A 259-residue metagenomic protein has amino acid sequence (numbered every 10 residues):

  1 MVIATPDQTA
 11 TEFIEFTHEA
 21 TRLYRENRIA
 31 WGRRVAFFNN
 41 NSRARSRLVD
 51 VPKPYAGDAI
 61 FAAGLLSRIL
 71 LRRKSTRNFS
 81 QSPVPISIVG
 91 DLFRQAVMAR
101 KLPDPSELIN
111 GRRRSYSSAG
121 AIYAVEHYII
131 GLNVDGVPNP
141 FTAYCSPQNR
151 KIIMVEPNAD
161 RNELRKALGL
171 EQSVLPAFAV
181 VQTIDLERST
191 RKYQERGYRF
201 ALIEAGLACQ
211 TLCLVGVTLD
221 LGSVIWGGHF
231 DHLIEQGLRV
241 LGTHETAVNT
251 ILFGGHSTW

Functional and structural regions predicted by a protein language model:
M1-E187, A205, L219, G228-W259: N-terminal accessory segments that position/regulate proteins before the catalytic core
R188-K192: Short acidic/His/Gly/Ser-rich catalytic and metal-binding motifs that mark active-site loops of diverse hydrolases
E195-E204: Short pre-catalytic strand/loop immediately N-terminal to key active-site residues, enriched for Gly-Thr
A208-C213, V217-G222: C-terminal folded domains that constitute the principal catalytic or ligand-binding module of multi-domain proteins
